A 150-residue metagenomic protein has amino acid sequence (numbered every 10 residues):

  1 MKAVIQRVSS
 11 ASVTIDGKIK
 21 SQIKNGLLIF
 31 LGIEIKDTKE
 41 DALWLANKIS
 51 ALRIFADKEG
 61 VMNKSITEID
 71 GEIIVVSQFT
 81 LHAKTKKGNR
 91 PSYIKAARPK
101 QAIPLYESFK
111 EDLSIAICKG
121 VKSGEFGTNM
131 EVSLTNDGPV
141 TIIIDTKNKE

Functional and structural regions predicted by a protein language model:
M1-G88, S92, I103-E150: N-terminal, polar/charged subdomain of small-to-medium soluble alpha/beta proteins
K95: An anionic oxygen-ligand recognition environment, strongly enriched in 2H phosphoesterase
R98, A102: Short, conserved glycine- and acidic-residue-centered signature motifs in active-site or ligand-binding loops
